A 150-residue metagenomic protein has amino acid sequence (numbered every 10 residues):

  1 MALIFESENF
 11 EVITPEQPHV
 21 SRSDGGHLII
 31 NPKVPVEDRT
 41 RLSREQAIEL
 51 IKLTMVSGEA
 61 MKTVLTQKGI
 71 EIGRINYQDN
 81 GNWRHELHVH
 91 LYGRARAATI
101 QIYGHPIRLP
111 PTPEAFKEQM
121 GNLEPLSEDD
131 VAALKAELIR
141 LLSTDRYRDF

Functional and structural regions predicted by a protein language model:
M1-F150: HIT superfamily nucleotide-processing domains
